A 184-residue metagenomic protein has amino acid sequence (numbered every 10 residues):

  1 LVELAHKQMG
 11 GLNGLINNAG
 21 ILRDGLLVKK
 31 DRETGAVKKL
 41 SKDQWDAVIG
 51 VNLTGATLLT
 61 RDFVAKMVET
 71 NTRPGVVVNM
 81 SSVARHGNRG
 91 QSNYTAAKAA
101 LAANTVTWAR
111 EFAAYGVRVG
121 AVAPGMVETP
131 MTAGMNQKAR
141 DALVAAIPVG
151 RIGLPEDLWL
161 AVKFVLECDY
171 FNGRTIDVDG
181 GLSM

Functional and structural regions predicted by a protein language model:
E3-K7, L26-G50: Active-site Tyr-X3-Lys motif and surrounding loop/helix of classical short-chain dehydrogenase/reductase
M9, R151-V178, S183: C-terminal substrate-recognition "lid" of short-chain dehydrogenase/reductases
A19-L26, R32, G180-G181: Conserved NAD(P)H cofactor-binding loop of Rossmann-fold oxidoreductase domains
I21, T34-Q44, E69, R73-A100 (+1 more regions): Catalytic loop of short-chain dehydrogenase/reductase
R23-D24, A123-G134: Short, flexible catalytic-loop segment of classical short-chain dehydrogenase/reductase
T60-R61, V106: A short, exposed helix-loop element centered on a Lys and neighboring polar residues
A113-R118, N172-G173: Short, small/polar-rich loop/turn modules that mediate ligand/substrate recognition or access, typified
